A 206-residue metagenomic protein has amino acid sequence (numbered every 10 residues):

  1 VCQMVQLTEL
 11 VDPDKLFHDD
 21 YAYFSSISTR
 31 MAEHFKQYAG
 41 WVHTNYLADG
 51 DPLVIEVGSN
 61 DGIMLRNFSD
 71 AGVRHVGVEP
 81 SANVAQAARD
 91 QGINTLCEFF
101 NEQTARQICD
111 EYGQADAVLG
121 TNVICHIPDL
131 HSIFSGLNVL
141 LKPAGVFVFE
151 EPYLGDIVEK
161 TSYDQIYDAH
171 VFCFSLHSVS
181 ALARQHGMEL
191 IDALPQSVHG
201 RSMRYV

Functional and structural regions predicted by a protein language model:
C2, V123: Hydrophobic adenine-recognition pocket in adenosine-nucleotide-binding enzymes
Q3-N83, A87, L96, Y167: Extended interfacial segments that mediate partner engagement and assembly in macromolecular machines
G92-Q107: Conserved SAM-binding strand-loop segment of SAM-dependent methyltransferases
D116-L119: A conserved beta-strand element that flanks and buttresses the S-adenosyl-L-methionine
H131-V148: A short glycine-rich, Lys/Arg-flanked "PGG" loop and its adjoining helix->strand segment in the class I
F149-F172, L176-S178: Short, glycine-/aromatic-enriched active-site segment of Class I SAM-dependent methyltransferases
M188-H199: Conserved S-adenosyl-L-methionine
G200-V206: Flexible, glycine-/basic-rich loop-and-beta segments that form/coincide with the SAM-dependent methyltransferase
